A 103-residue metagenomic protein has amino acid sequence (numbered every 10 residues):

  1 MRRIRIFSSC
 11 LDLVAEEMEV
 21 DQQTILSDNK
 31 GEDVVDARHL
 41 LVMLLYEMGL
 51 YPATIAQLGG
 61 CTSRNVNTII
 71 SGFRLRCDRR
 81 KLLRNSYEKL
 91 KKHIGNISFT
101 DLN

Functional and structural regions predicted by a protein language model:
D12, A53: Residues within the helices of the helix-turn-helix
E16-R38: Short, Lys/Arg-enriched anionic-surface-contact patches
V34-L50: Short, amphipathic alpha-helical "recognition" segments used to contact nucleic acids or chromatin
Y46, I70, C77: DNA major-groove recognition helix of helix-turn-helix
T54-L58: Short alpha-helical "recognition helix" segments of helix-turn-helix
R76-N96: Short Lys/Arg-enriched helix C-cap and helix-to-coil transition segments that create basic nucleic-acid-contact patches
